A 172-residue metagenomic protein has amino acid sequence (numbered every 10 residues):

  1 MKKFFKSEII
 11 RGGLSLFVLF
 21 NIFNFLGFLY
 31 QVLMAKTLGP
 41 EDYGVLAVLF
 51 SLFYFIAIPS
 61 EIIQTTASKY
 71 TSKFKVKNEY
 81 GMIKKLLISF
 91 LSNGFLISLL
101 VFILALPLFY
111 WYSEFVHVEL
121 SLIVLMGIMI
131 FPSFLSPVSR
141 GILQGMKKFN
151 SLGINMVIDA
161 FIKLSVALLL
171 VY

Functional and structural regions predicted by a protein language model:
M1-L26, G81-I83, I88: N-terminal membrane topogenesis motif
I10, L46-A47, T71, E79-L96: Interfacial transmembrane-helix starts/ends
L19, F23, F50-F53, M129 (+1 more regions): Transmembrane alpha-helical core residues of multi-pass small-molecule transporters, especially secondary transporters
F25-Y43, S113, L169-V171: Helix-terminus/linker motif at the lipid-water interface of multi-pass membrane proteins
L26, Y30, A47-K75, I130-S136: Small-residue-rich midsections of specific transmembrane alpha-helices
Y30, M34, Q64-A67, L108 (+2 more regions): Hydrophobic/aromatic residues in alpha-helical transmembrane segments
E41-S51, I123: Small-residue hotspots at the loop-to-helix junctions and early N-terminal turns of transmembrane alpha-helices
S92-Y172: Hydrophobic transmembrane helix module of multi-pass membrane transport proteins
